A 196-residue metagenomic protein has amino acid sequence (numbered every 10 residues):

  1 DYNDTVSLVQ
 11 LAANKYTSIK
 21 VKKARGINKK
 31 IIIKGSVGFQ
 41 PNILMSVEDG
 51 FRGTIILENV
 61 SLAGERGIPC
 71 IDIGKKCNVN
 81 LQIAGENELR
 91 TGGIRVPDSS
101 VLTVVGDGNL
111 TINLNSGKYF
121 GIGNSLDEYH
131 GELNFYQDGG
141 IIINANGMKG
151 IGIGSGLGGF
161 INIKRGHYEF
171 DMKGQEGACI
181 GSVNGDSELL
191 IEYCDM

Functional and structural regions predicted by a protein language model:
D1-M196: A composition-driven surface/loop motif
